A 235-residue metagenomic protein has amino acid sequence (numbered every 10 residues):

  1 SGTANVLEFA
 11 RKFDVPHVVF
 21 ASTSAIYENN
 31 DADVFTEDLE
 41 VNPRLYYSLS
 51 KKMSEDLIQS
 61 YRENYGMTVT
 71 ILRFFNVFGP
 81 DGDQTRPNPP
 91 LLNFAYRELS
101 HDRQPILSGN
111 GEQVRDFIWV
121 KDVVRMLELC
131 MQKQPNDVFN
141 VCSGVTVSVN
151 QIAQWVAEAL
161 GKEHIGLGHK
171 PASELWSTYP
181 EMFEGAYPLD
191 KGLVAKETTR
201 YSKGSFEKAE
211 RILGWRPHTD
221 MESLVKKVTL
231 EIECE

Functional and structural regions predicted by a protein language model:
S1-E8, K12, H17, I26-I71 (+2 more regions): Catalytic helix-loop patch of NAD(P)-dependent Rossmann-fold dehydrogenases
D14-V18, G66-T68, Q104, N110 (+1 more regions): Active-site loop of short-chain dehydrogenase/reductase
T23: Residue(s) in the substrate-gating loop at a strand-loop-helix junction that position the organic substrate next
A32-T36, T85-L92, V120-D122, Q154-V156: Short, glycine/charged-enriched secondary-structure capping and boundary segments
M53, L57, Y61, A95 (+2 more regions): Hydrophobic alpha-helix immediately C-terminal to the catalytic Tyr-X-X-X-Lys motif of short-chain
N93-S100: Activation segment of eukaryotic-like protein kinases
S100-E235: C-terminal substrate-binding subdomain of Rossmann-fold SDR/epimerase-dehydratase oxidoreductases
